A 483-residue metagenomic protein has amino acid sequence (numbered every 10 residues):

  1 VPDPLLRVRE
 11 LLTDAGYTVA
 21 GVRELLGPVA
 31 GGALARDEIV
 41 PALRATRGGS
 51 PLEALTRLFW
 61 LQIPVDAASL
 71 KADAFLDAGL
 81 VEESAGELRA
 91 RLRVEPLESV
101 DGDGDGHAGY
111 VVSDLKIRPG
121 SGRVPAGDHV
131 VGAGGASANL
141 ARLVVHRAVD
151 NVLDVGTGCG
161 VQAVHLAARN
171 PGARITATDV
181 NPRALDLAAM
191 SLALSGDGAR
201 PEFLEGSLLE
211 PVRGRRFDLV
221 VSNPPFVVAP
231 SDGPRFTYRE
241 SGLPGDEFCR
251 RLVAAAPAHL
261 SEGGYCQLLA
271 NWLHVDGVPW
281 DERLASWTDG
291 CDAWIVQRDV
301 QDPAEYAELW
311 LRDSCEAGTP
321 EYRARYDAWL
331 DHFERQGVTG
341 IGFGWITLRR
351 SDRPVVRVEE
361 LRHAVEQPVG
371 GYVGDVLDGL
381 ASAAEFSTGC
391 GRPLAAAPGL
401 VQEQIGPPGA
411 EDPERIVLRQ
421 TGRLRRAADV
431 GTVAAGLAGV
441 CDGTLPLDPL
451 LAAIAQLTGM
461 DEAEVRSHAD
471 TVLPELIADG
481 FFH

Functional and structural regions predicted by a protein language model:
V1-A54, D101, R118-G120, D352-G439 (+1 more regions): Acidic, low-complexity/disordered tracts enriched in E/D and polar residues
P51-R93, R142, L153, G158 (+2 more regions): Long, charge-rich, low-complexity alpha-helical segments
S84-V152, C159-R169: SAM-dependent Rossmann-like transferase core, predominantly class I methyltransferases with a strong bias toward
G109, G342-I346, R415-I416: Short beta-strand micro-motifs in enzyme catalytic cores
G134-S222: Conserved SAM/SAH cofactor-binding pocket of Class I
V180-N181, G245-Q297: Conserved Class I SAM-dependent methyltransferase catalytic core
P182-R183, P224-R251: Mobile active-site "lid"/loop adjacent to the S-adenosyl-L-methionine
V296, P303-D378: Flexible, glycine-/basic-rich loop-and-beta segments that form/coincide with the SAM-dependent methyltransferase
